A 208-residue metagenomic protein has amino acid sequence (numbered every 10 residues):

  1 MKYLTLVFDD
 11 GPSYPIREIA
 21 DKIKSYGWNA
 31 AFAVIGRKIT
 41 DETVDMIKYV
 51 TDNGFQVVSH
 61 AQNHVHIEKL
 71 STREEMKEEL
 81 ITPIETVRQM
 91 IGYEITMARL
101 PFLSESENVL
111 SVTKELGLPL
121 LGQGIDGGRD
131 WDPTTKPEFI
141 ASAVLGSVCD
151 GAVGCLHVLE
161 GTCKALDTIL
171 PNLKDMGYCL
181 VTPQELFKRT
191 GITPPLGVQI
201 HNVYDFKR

Functional and structural regions predicted by a protein language model:
M1, K22-G27, K38-E42, G161-R208: C-terminal domain-boundary segment and adjacent tail
M1-S71, E79-I95, C179: Active-site beta->alpha N-cap acidic-glycine motif
D10-P15, V34-T43, H66-E74, R99-S106 (+3 more regions): Acidic-and-aromatic substrate-binding clefts and catalytic sites of carbohydrate-active enzymes
E18-K22, D45-M46, N108-V112, A165-I169: A short acidic, amphipathic alpha-helical/loop segment
K48-D52, E75-E78, K114-E115, E138-A141 (+1 more regions): Short, hinge-like loop/turn segments at secondary-structure boundaries
S104-S147, Y178-G191: His/Asp/Glu-enriched short active-site or ligand-binding loop at hydrolase and phosphoryl-transfer sites
